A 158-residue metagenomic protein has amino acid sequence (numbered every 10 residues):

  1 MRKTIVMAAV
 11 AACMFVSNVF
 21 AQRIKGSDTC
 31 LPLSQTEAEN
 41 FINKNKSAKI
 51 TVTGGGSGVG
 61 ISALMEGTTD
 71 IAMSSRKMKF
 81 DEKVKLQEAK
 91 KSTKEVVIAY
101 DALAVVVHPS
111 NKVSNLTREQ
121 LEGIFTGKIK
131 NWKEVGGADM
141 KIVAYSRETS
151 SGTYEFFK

Functional and structural regions predicted by a protein language model:
M1-T4: Positively charged n-region of N-terminal signal peptides that target proteins for export
V6-M7, A21: Extended hydrophobic/Leu-rich segments
M7-F15: Bacterial N-terminal signal peptides
F20-K158: Flexible loop/hinge segments at secondary-structure junctions
